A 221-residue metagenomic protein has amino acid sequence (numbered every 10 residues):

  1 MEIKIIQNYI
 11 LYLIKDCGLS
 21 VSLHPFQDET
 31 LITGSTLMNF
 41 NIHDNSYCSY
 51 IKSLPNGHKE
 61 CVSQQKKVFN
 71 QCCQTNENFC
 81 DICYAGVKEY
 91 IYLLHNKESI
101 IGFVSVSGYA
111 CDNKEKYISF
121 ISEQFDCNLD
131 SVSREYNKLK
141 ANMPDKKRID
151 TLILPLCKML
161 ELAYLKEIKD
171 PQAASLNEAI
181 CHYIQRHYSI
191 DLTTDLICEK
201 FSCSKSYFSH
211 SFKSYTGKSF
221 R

Functional and structural regions predicted by a protein language model:
M1-D16, S20, F103-A173: Juxtadomain coupling helices with adjacent low-complexity linkers
Q7-V87: Structured interaction and signal-relay segments at domain junctions
F69-F120, L152: Sensory/regulatory domains in signal-transduction proteins
Q172, C181-Q185, C198-E199, Y207: Recognition helices and adjacent regulatory flanks at domain boundaries
Q172-I180, T216, F220: N-terminal positioning helix adjacent to the helix-turn-helix/winged-helix DNA-binding module
R186-I190: Short helix-capping/hinge SLiMs at alpha-helix to coil transitions
D191, D195-R221: Basic/polar phosphate-binding segments, predominantly the helix-turn-helix DNA-binding elements of transcriptional
